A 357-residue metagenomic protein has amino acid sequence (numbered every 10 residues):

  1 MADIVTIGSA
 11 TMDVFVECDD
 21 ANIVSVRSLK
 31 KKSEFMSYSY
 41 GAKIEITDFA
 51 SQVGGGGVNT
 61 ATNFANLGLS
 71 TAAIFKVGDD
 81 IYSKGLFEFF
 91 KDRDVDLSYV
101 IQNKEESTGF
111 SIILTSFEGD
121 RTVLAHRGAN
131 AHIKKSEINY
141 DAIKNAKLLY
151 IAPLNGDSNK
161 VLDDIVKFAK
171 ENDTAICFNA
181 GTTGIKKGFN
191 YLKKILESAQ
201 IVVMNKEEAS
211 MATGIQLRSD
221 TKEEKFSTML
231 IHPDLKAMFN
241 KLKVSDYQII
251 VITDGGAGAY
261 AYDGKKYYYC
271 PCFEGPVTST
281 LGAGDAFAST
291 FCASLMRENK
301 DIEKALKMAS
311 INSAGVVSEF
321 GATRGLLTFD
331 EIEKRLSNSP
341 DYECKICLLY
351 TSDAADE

Functional and structural regions predicted by a protein language model:
M1-I74, K84-G85, V277, I346-S352: Glycine-rich phosphate/adenosyl-contacting loop at the front of the ribokinase-like
M1-V5, A10, V16, I215-S352: Conserved phosphate-binding/catalytic region of the ribokinase-like
T71-S98: A glycine-rich beta-to-alpha transition motif near the start of alpha/beta enzyme domains, typified by
S98-N103, I113-N159: Conserved phosphate-binding/catalytic loop of the ribokinase/pfkB sugar-kinase fold
A142-K144, L196, V244: A short, aliphatic-rich alpha-helical micro-motif
L148-H232, A257-A259: Conserved beta-alpha-beta core of the PfkB/ribokinase-like small-molecule kinase fold
D353-E357: A short, hydrophobic C-terminal helix/tail in secreted or cell-surface proteins
